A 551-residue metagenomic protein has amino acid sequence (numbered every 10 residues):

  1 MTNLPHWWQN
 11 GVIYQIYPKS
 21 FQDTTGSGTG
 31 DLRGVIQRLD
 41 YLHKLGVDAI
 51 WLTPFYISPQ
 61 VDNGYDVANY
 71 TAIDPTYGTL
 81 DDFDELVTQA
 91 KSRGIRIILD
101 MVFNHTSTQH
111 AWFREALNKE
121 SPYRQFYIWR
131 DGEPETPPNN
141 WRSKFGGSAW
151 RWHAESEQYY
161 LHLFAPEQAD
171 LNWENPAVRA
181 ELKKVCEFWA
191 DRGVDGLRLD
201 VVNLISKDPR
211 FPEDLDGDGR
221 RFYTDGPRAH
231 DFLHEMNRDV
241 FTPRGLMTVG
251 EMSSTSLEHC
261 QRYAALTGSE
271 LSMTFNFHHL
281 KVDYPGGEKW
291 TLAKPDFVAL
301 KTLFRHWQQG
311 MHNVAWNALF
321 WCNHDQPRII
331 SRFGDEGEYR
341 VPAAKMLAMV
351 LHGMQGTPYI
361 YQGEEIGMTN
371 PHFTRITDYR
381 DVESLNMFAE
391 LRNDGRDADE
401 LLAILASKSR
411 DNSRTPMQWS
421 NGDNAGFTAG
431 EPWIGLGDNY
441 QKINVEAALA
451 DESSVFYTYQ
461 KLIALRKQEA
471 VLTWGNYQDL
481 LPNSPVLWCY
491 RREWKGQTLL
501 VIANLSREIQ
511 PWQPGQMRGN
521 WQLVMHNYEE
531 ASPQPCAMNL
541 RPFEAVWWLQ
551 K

Functional and structural regions predicted by a protein language model:
M1-K551: Active-site and adjacent substrate-binding regions of carbohydrate-active enzymes
